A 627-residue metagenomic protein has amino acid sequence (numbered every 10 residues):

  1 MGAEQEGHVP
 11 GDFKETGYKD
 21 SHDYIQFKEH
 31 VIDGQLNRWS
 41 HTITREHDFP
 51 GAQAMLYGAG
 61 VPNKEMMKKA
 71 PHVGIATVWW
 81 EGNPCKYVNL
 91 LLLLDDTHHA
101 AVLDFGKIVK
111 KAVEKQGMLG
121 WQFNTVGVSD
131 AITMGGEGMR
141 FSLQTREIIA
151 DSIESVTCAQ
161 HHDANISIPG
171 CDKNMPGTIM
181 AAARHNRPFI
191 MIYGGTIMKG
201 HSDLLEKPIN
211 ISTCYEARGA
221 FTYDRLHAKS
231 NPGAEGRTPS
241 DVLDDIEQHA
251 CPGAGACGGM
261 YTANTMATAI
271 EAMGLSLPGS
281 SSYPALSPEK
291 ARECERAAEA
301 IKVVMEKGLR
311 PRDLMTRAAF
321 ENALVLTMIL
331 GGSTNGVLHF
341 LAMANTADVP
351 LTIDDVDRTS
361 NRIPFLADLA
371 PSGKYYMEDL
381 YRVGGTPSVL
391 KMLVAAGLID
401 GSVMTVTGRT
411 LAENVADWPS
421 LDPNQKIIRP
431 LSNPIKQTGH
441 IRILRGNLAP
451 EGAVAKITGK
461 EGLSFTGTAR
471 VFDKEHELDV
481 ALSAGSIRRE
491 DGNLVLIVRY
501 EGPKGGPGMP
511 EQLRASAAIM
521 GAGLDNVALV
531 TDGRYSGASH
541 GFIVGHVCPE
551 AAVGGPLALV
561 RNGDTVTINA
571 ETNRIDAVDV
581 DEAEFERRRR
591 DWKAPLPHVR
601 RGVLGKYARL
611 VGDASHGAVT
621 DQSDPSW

Functional and structural regions predicted by a protein language model:
G2-P71, T77-E81, L90-D95, F105-L119 (+7 more regions): Catalytic or ion-coupling anion/metal-binding cores of large enzyme and transporter domains
P84: Classical protein tyrosine phosphatase
E147-I148, M191: Acidic, His- and aromatic-enriched active-site or binding-groove loops in soluble protein domains that engage sugars
I149, M175, Q512-A515: Amphipathic coiled-coil/heptad-repeat helices and related helical stalk/stem segments that mediate oligomerization
I149-H162, D244: An acidic, phosphate/nucleotide-engaging active-site surface
V156-T178, I190-I192: A short, small-residue-rich loop immediately preceding and capping a beta-strand
